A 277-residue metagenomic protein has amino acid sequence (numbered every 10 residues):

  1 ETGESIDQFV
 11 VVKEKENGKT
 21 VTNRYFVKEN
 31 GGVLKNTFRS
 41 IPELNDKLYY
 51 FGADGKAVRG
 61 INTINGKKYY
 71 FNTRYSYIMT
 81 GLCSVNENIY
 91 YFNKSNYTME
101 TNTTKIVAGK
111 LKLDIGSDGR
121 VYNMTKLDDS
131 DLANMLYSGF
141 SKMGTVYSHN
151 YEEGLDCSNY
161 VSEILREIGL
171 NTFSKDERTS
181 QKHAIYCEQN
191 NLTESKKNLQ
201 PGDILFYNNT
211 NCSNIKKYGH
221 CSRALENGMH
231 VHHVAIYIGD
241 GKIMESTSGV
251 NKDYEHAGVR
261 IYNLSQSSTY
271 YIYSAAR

Functional and structural regions predicted by a protein language model:
E1-D131, K196: Extracellular adhesion/carbohydrate-binding repeat motifs centered on closely spaced tryptophans
V10, M99, I115, M135 (+6 more regions): Hydrophobic beta-strand residues in large extracellular and virion-surface proteins
T125-H149: Active-site-adjacent structural segments surrounding the nucleophilic cysteine of cysteine proteases and isopeptidases
D128-L132, E153-S158, N198, G228-V231: Solvent-exposed, acidic/flexible segments
S141-P201, F206-G219, Y254-E255: Catalytic cysteine-centered active-site loop
Y147, E194, N211-R277: Aromatic- and glycine-rich peptidoglycan recognition patches
